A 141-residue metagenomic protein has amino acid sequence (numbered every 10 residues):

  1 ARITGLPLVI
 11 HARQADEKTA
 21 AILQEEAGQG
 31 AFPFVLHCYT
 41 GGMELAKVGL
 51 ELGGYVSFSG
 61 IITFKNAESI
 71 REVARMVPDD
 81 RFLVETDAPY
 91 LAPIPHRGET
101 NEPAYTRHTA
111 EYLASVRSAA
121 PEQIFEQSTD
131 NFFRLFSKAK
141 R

Functional and structural regions predicted by a protein language model:
A1-L52, F64-K65, E72-V73, V77 (+2 more regions): Divalent metal-binding pocket/active-site signature
V56-S59: Helix-adjacent hinge/juxtasegments
D79-A88: Non-cysteine beta-strand/loop elements that form the S-adenosyl-L-methionine
A104-R141: Mid-to-C-terminal alpha-helical segments outside catalytic/metal-binding sites
